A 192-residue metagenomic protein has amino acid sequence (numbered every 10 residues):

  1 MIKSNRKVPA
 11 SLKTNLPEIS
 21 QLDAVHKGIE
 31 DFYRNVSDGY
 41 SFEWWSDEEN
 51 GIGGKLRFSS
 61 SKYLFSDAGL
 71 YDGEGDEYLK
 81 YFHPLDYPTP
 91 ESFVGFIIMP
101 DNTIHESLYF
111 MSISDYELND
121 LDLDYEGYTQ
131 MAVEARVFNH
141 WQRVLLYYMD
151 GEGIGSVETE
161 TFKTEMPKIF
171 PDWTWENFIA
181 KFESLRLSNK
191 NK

Functional and structural regions predicted by a protein language model:
M1-F93, F182-K192: A surface-exposed partner-binding patch
I2, P84, S114-N119, Y147: Short, charged/polar micro-motifs that form catalytic or ligand-binding hotspots
I2-K7, F138-E152, I179: Short glycine-rich, low-complexity/disordered patches
N5, E18, V25, L118-D122 (+2 more regions): Intrinsic-disorder-associated interaction segments
S92-P100: Short, surface-exposed beta-strand/loop micro-motifs that present aromatic residues
E106-Q142: Compact, glycine/acidic-enriched structural inserts
Y148-K192: Charge-dense, low-complexity intrinsically disordered regions
